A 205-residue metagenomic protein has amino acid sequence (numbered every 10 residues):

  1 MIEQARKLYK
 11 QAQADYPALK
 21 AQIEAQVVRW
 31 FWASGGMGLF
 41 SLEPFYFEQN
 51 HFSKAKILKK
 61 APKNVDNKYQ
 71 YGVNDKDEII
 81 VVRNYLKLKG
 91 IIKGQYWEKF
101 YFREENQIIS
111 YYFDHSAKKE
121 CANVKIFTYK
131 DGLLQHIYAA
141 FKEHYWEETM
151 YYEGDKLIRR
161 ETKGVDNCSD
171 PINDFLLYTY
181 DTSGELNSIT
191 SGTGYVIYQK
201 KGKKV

Functional and structural regions predicted by a protein language model:
M1-V205: Buried hydrophobic residues that stabilize the cores of well-folded domains
